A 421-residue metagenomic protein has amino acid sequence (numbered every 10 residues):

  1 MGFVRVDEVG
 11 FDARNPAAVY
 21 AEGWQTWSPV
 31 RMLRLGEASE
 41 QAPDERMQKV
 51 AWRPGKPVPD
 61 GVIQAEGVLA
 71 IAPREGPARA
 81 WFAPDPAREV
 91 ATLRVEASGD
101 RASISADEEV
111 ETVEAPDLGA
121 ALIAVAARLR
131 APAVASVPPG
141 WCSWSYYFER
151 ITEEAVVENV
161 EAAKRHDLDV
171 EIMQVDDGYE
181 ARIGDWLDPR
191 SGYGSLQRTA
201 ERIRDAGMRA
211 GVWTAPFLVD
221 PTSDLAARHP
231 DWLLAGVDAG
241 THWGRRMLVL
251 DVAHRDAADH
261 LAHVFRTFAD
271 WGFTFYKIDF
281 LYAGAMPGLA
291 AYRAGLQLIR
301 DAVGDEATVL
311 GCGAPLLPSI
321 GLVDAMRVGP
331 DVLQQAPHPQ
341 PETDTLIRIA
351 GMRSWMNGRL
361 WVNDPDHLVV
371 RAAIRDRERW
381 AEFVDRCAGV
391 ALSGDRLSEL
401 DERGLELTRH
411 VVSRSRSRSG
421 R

Functional and structural regions predicted by a protein language model:
M1-L122: N-terminal accessory beta-strand-rich subdomains and adjacent acidic, glycine-rich linkers that precede catalytic cores
V125-V137, V309: Acidic/polar, glycine-enriched structural segments that form the non-catalytic walls/loops of the carbohydrate-binding
V137-W141, Y146-R266, F273-A285: Aromatic-lined carbohydrate-binding/catalytic grooves of carbohydrate-active enzymes
S143-S145, Q174-V175, M208-P221, Y292 (+1 more regions): Aromatic-lined carbohydrate-recognition surfaces of secreted/lumenal glycan-active proteins
L187-P189, L225-P230, A291-A294, V323-R327 (+1 more regions): Short low-complexity, flexible loop/linker segments enriched in glycine and/or proline with clustered acidic
D224-D259, H263, R300-E402: Glycan-recognition surfaces
D259, F275, D279-A302, A314: P-loop NTPase motor core
S393-R421: Flexible, acidic glycine-rich loops studded with aromatic residues
